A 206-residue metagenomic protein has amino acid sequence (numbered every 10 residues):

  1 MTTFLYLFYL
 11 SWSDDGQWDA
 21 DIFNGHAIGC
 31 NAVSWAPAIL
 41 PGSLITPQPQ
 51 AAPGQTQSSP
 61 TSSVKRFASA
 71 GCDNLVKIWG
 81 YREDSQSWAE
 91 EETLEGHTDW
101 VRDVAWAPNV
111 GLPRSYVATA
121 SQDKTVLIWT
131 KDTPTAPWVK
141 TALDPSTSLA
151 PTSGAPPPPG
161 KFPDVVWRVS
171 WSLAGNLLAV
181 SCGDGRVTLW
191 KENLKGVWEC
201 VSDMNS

Functional and structural regions predicted by a protein language model:
M1, D19, L40-T46, A51-A68 (+3 more regions): Structural hallmark of WD40 beta-propellers
M1-F4, G29, S69-N74, T119-D123 (+2 more regions): Conserved strand-to-loop turn within each blade of WD40 beta-propeller repeats
Y6-S13, V33, V76-Y81, V104 (+2 more regions): WD40-repeat beta-propellers
S11-D15, L40, G80-S87, T130-T141 (+1 more regions): Short loop/turn segments immediately following beta-strands, especially the blade-tip and inter-blade linker loops
F23-C30, A36-P37, L94-V101, A142-V166 (+1 more regions): WD40/WD-repeat beta-propeller blade N-cap
W35, P60, W106, V110-G111 (+1 more regions): Residue-level recognition of a conserved intra-blade site in WD40 beta-propeller repeats
P157-S206: C-terminal interaction modules of eukaryotic adaptor/scaffold proteins
